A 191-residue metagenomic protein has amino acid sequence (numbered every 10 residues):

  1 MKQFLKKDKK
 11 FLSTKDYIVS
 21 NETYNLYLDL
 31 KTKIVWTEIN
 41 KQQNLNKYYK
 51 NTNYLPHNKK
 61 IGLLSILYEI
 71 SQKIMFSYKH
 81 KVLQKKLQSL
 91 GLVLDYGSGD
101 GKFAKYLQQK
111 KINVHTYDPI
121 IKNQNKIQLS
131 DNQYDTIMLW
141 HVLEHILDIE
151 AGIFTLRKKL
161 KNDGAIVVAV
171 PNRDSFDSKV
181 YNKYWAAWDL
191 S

Functional and structural regions predicted by a protein language model:
M1-N132, T136-W140, I149-F154: Conserved N-terminal segment of class I S-adenosyl-L-methionine
Y106, L147-T155, A165-S191: S-adenosyl-L-methionine-dependent methyltransferase catalytic module, highlighting the catalytic core
I112, N162-G164: A short helix->loop->beta-strand "cap" motif at the edges of active sites that frequently abuts
